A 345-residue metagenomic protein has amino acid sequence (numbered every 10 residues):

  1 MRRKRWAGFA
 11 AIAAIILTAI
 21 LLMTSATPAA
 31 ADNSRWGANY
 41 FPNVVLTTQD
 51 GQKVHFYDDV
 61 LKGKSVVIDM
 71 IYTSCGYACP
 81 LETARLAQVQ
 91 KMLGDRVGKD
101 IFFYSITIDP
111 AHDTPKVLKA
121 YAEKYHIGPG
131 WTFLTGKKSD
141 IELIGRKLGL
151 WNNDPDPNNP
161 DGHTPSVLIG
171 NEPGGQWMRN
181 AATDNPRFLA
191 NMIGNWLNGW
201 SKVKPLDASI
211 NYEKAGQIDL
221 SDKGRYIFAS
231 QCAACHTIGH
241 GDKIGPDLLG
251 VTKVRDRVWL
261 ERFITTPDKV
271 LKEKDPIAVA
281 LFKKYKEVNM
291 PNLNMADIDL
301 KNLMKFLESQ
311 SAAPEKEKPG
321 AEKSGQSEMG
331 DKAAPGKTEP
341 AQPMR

Functional and structural regions predicted by a protein language model:
F56-P80, L86: Short active-site neighborhood of thiol/selenol oxidoreductases, capturing the structured segment around
D69, Q217-I238: Sequence/structural segment immediately N-terminal to covalent heme-attachment motifs in c-type and related
T83-L134, K138-L143, D256: Structural microenvironment flanking redox-active thiols in thiol-disulfide oxidoreductases
A87, T237-K269: Gly/Gly-Pro-rich "capping" loops immediately C-terminal to redox-active cysteine motifs in periplasmic/lumenal
A120-T164, I277-N289: Short, internal strand/loop/helix patches that form the active-site neighborhood or redox-interaction surface
D140, I144, H163-G175, F188-G199 (+2 more regions): C-terminal capping alpha-helices of c-type cytochrome domains
G199-I227, I244, M329, P335: Electrostatic cytochrome c docking/interface patches
D242-V251, D268-N302, E315: Axial heme c-ligation environment in periplasmic c-type cytochrome domains
